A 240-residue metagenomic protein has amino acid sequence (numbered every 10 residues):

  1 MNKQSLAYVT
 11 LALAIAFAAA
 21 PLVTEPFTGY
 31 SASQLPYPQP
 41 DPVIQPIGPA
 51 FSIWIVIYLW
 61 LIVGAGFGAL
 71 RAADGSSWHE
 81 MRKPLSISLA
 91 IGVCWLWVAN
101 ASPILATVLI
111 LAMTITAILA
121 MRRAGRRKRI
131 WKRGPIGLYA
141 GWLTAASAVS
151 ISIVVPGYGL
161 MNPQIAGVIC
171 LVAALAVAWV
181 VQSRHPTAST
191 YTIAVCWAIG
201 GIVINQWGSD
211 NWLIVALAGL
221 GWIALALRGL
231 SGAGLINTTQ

Functional and structural regions predicted by a protein language model:
M1-L11, W54: N-terminal membrane topogenic signal
N2-K3, L70, R123-R127, L227-Q240: Membrane-interface capping segments at transmembrane-helix boundaries
A12-A20, P84-L96, L109-A120, G134-S152: Alpha-helical transmembrane segments of multi-pass integral membrane proteins
A14-A32: Alpha-helical transmembrane segments of multi-pass membrane proteins
P38-I53, K132, I136, P156-G157: Short aromatic-rich membrane-water interface segments that cap or initiate transmembrane helices in multi-pass membrane
G75-L85, T187-T192: Membrane-interfacial loop-to-transmembrane alpha-helix junctions, especially the N-terminal start
W95-T107, G125-I130, V154-M161, S183-P186 (+1 more regions): Membrane-interface helix caps and helix-loop-helix hairpins in membrane proteins
T190-G201: Central hydrophobic cores of alpha-helical transmembrane segments in multi-pass integral membrane proteins
